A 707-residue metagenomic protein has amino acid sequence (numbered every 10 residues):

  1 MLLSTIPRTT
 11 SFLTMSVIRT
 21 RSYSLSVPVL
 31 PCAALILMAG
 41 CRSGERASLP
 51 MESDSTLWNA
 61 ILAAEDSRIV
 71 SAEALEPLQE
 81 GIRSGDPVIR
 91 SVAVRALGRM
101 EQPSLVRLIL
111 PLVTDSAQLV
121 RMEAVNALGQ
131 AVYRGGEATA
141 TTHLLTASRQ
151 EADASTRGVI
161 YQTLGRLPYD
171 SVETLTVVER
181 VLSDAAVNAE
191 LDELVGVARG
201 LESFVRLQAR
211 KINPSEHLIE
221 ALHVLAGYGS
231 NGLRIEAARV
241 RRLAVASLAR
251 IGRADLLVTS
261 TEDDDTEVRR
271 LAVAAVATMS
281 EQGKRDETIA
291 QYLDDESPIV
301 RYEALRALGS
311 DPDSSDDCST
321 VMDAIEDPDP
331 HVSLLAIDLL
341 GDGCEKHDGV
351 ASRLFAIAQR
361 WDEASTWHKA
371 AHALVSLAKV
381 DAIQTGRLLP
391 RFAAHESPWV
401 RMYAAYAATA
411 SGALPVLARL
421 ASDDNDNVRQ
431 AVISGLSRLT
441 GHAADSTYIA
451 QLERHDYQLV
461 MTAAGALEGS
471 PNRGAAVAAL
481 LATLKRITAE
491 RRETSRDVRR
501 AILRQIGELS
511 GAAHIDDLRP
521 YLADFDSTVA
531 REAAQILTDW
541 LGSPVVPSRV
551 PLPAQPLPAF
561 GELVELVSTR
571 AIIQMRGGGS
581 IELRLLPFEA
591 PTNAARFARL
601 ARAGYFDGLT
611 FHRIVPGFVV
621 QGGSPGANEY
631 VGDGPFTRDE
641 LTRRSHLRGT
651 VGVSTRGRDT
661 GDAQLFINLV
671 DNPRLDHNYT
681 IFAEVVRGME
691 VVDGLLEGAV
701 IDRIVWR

Functional and structural regions predicted by a protein language model:
S4-S11, S16-S24: Low-acidity, Ser/Thr- and Arg-rich intrinsically disordered low-complexity segments
P28-I36: Bacterial N-terminal signal peptides
M38-G40: C-terminal motif of bacterial Sec signal peptides marking the signal peptidase cleavage site
G44-S48, I69-R83, Q102-T114, R134-R149 (+12 more regions): Amphipathic alpha-helical scaffolding segments comprising HEAT/armadillo-like alpha-solenoid repeats
S48-A72, E80, V88-Q102, R107-P111 (+20 more regions): Structural detector for internal amphipathic alpha-helices that build alpha-solenoid repeat scaffolds
A450, H455-Y457, G474-R707: Cyclophilin-like peptidyl-prolyl cis-trans isomerases
